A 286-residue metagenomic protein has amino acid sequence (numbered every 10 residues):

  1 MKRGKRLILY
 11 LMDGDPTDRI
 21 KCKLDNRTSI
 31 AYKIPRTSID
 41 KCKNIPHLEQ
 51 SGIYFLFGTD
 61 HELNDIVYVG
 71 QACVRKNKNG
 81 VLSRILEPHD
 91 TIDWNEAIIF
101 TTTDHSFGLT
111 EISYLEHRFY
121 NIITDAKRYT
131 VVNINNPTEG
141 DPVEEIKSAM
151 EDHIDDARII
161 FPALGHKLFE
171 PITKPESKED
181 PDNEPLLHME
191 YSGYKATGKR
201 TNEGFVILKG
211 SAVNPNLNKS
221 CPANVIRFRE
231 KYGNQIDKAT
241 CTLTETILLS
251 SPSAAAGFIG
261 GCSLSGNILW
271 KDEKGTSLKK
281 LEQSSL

Functional and structural regions predicted by a protein language model:
M1-G80, L86, S106, T110-Y114 (+6 more regions): GIY-YIG nuclease catalytic motif and its immediate N-terminal context
L56, A72, I99-T101, K209 (+1 more regions): Hydrophobic side chains in beta-strands
D60, T201, D272: Acidic surface patches and DE-rich sequence motifs
N77, A126, C262-S263: Generic hydrophobic alpha-helical segments
S83-L168: Contiguous mid-protein beta-loop-alpha structural module that forms a pocket-lining wall or clamp of enzyme active
P175-L269: Polyanion-binding interface signature
W270-S284: Short acidic beta-strand-loop surface patches of small beta-rich interaction domains
